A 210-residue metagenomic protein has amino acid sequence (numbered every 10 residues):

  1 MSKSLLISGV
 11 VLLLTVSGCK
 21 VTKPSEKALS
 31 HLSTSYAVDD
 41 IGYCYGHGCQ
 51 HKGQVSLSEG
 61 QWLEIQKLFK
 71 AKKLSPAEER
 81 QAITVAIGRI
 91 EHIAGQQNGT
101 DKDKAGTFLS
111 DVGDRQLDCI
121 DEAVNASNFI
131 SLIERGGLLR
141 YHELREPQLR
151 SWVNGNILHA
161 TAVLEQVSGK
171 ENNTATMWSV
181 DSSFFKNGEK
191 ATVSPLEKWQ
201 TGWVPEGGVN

Functional and structural regions predicted by a protein language model:
M1-I7: Bacterial N-terminal signal peptides that target proteins for export
T15-G18: C-terminal motif of bacterial Sec signal peptides marking the signal peptidase cleavage site
K20-K23: Bacterial signal peptide processing site
E26-K52: Post-signal peptide N-terminal segment of mature Sec-exported envelope proteins
C44-A77, D103-V112: Acidic/histidine-rich, surface-exposed loop or edge segments in extracytoplasmic proteins
A82-H142: Mid-length scaffold segments of soluble, non-membrane domains
S131-Q200: Hydrophobic/aromatic-rich core segments of domains that either
W199-N210: Low-complexity, Gly/Ser/Thr/Pro-rich intrinsically disordered linker/tail segments
